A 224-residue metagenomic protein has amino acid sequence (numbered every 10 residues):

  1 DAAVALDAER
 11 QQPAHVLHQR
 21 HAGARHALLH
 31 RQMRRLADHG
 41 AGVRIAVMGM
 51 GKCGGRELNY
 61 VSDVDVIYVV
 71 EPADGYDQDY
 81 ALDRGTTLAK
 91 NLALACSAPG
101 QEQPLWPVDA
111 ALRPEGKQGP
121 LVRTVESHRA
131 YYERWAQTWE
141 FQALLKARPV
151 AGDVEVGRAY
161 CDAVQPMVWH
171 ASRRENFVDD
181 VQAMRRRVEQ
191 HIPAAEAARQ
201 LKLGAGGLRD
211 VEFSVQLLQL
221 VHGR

Functional and structural regions predicted by a protein language model:
D1, A24-R25, R31-R224: A nucleotide- and high-energy phosphate-metabolite-utilizing enzyme signature
A2-A8, P13-A14, A22, A27: Short linear motifs in low-complexity or flexible loops
